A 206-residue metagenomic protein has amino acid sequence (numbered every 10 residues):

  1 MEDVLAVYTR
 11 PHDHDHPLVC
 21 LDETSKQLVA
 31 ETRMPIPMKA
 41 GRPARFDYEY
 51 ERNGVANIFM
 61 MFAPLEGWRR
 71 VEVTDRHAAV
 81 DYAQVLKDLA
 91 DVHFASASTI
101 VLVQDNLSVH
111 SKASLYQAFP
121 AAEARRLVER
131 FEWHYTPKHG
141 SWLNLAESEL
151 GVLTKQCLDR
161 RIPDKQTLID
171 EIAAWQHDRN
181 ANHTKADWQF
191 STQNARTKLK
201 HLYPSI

Functional and structural regions predicted by a protein language model:
M1-K87, L199: Extended, low-complexity cationic-aromatic segments
C20-D22, M61, G67, L86 (+5 more regions): Mobile genetic element proteins and their domesticated derivatives, centered on retroelements and DNA transposons
T32, T167-I206: C-terminal domain-tail junction helix/linker
A44-Y50, E123-L145, R160-D164: RNase H-like polynucleotidyl transferase catalytic core
R69, K138, A146-K165, D178-N182: Active-site proximal helix-loop segment of RNase H-like, two-metal nucleases, encompassing DDE(D)
V80-V101: Short, basic/hydrophobic alpha-helical segments
A97-S111: Acidic/histidine-rich, metal-coordinating catalytic segments
S114-A124: Short, aromatic/basic amphipathic alpha-helical patches
